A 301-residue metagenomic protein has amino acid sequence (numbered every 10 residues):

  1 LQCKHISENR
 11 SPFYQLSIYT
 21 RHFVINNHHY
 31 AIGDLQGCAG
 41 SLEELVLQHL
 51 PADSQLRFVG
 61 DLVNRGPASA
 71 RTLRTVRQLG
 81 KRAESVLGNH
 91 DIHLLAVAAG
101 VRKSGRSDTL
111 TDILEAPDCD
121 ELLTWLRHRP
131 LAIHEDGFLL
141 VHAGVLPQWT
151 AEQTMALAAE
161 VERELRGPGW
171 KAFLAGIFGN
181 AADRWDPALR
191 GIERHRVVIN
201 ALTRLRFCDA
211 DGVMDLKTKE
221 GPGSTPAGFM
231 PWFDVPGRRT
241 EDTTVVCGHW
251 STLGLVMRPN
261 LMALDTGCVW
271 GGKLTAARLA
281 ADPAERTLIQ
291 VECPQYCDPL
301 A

Functional and structural regions predicted by a protein language model:
S17-L79, I92: N-terminal active-site segment of His-dependent metallophosphoesterases
H29-Q36, F138-G144, A263-L264: Active-site-proximal beta-strand elements of phosphoester/diester hydrolases
D34, D61, G88-N89, L126 (+3 more regions): Divalent metal-coordination and catalytic microenvironments
Q36-G40, N64-P67, H90-A96, Q148 (+2 more regions): Active-site environment of divalent metal-dependent phosphoester hydrolases
A70-L73, Q78-E193: Active-site neighborhood of divalent metal-dependent phosphoester bond hydrolases
M155-A301: Acidic, His/Gly-rich catalytic cores of divalent-metal-dependent hydrolytic chemistry
